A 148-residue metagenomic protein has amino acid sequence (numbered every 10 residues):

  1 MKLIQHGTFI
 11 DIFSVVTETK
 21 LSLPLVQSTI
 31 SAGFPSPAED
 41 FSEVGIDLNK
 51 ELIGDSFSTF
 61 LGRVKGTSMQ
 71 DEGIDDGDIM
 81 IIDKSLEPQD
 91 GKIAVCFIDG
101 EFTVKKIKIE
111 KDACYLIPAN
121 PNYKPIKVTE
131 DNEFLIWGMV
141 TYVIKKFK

Functional and structural regions predicted by a protein language model:
M1-Q70, F102, K124, Y142-K148: Short, positionally conserved secondary-structure boundary motifs
I53, S85-E87: Short polar/acidic secondary-structure junctions
G77-D78, K92: Structural motif
I81-I82, V95: Hydrophobic beta-strand signal
D90-V104, K108-A113: Short, compositionally biased
I109-K148: Glycine- and charge-enriched low-complexity intrinsically disordered segments
